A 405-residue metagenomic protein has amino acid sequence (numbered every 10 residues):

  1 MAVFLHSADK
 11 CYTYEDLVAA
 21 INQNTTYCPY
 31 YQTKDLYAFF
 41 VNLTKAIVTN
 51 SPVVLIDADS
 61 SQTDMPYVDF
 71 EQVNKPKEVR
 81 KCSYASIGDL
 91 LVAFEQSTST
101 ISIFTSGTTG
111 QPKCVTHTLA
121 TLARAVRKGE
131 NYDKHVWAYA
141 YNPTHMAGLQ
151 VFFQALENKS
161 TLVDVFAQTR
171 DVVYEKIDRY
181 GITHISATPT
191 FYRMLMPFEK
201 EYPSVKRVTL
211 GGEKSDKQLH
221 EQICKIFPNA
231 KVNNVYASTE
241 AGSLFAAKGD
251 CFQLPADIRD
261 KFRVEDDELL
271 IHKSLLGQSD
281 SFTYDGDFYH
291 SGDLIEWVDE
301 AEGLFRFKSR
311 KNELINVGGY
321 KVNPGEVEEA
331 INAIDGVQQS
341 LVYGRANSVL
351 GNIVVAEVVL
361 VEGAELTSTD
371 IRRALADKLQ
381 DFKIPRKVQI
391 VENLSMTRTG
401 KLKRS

Functional and structural regions predicted by a protein language model:
M1-T26, M65, K75-R80, H117-A120: Conserved AMP-binding/adenylate-forming core of the ANL superfamily
K34, K81-F104, E130-W137: Conserved pre-ATP/AMP-binding loop-to-beta segment of ANL
V92, S99-R127: Conserved AMP-binding A3 loop
A123-V136, T144-H184: Conserved AMP-binding/adenylation subdomain of ANL enzymes
M196-F252: Gly/Ser/Thr-rich phosphate-binding loop
R263-E296, E302-L304, Y320-V322: Conserved ATP/PPi-binding loop(s) of AMP-dependent carboxylate-activating enzymes
G292-K383, N393: AMP-binding/adenylate-forming catalytic core of the ANL superfamily
Q380-L402: AMP-binding/adenylate-forming catalytic domain of the ANL superfamily
